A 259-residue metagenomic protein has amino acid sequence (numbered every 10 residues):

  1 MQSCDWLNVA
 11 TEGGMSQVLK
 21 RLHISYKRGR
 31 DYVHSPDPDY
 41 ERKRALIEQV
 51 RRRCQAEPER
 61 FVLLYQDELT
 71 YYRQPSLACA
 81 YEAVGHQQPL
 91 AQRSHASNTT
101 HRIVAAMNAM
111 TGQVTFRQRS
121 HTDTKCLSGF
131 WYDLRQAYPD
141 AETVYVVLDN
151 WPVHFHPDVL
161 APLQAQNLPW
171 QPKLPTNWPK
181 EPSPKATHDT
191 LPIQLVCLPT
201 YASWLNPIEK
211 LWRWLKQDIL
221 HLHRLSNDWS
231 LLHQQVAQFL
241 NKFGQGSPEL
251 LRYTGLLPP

Functional and structural regions predicted by a protein language model:
M1-P259: Short functional hotspots at interaction and active-site rims
